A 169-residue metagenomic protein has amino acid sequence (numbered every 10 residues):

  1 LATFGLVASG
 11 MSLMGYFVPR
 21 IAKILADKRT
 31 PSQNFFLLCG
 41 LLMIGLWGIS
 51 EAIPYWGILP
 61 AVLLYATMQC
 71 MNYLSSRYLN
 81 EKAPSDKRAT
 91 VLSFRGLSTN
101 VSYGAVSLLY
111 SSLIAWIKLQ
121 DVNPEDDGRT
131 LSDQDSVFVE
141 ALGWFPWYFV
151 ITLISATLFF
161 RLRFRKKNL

Functional and structural regions predicted by a protein language model:
L1, P31-S32, P54-Y55, S85 (+1 more regions): Membrane-helix interface/capping residues of multi-pass secondary transporters
F4-D27, P60-I117: Substrate-agnostic recognition of the 12-TM MFS/MFS-like secondary transporter fold
G5-A8, S32-F36, I58, L92 (+1 more regions): Hydrophobic/aromatic positions within or immediately flanking transmembrane alpha-helices of multi-pass small-molecule
I24-C39: Cytoplasmic membrane-interface "Motif A"-like loop-to-helix N-cap segments of 12-TM Major Facilitator Superfamily
F35-L41, G45, P60, T67 (+1 more regions): Residue-level signature of the transmembrane alpha-helical cores of Major Facilitator Superfamily-type secondary
G48-A61: Helix-loop junctions at membrane interfaces in 12-TM secondary transporters
G48-S50, L131-L169: Multi-pass alpha-helical transporter architecture, strongest for 12-TM Major Facilitator/SLC carriers used
I117-S136: Membrane-interfacial helical/loop segments at transmembrane boundaries in membrane proteins
